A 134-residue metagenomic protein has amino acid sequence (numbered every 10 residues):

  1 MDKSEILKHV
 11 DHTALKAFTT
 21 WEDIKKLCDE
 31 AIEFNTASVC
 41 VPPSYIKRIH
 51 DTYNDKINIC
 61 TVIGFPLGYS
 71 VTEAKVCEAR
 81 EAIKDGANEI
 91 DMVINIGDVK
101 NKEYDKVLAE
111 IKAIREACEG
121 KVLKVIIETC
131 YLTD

Functional and structural regions predicted by a protein language model:
M1-V76, R80-K84: Conserved N-terminal beta1-alpha1 strand-loop-helix module at the mouth
H12, I94-D98, I127-T129: Short glycine-centered, acidic/aromatic-flanked micro-motifs in structured strand/loop junctions that mark active-site
F18, D98, K102: Active-site-proximal flexible loops/turns
D23, E78, V99, K106-E110: Hydrophobic alpha-helical membrane-association signature
A37-C40, E89-D91, K124: Conserved beta-strand positions in the central sheet of alpha/beta enzyme cores
P43-L67, K102-L132: Alpha-helix-loop-beta-strand connector modules within alpha/beta enzyme cores
F65-G68, E89, G97-V99: A short acidic, glycine/proline-enriched capping/turn motif at secondary-structure boundaries, especially helix N-cap
E73-M92, I111, A117: Helix-adjacent hinge/juxtasegments
